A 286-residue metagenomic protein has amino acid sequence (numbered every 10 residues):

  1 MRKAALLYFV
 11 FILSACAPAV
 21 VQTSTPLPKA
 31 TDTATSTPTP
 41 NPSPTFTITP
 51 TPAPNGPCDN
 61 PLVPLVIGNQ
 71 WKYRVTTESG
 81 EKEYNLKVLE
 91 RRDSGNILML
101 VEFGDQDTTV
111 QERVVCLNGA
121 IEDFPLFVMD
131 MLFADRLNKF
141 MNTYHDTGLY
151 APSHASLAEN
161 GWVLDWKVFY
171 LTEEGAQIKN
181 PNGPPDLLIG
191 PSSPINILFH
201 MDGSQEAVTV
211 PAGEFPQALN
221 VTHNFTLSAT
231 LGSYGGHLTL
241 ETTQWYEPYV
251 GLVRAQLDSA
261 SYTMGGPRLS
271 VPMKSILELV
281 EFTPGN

Functional and structural regions predicted by a protein language model:
M1-S14: Sec-dependent bacterial lipoprotein signal peptides
A4-A5, S43, T49, G232: Generic alpha-helix detector with strongest preference for long hydrophobic helices that associate with membranes
L6, V20, P40-P42, V221 (+1 more regions): Intrinsically disordered, low-complexity regions enriched for glutamine and histidine
F9-V10, S36, S261: Enrichment for repetitive, rod-forming helical segments
V10-F11, A17, T25-P26, T31 (+5 more regions): Generic low-complexity, intrinsically disordered sequence content enriched in small uncharged/hydrophobic residues
C16-P57: Ser/Thr-rich, Proline-interspersed low-complexity disordered segments
A53-N286: Conserved functional acidic sites
